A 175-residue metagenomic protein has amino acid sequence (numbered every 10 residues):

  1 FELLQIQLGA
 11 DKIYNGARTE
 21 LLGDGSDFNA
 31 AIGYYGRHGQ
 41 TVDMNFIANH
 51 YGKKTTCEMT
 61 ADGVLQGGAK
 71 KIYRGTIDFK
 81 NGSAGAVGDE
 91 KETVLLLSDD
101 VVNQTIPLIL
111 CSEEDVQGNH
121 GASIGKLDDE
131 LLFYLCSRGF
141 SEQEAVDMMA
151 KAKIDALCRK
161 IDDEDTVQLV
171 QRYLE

Functional and structural regions predicted by a protein language model:
F1-F140, A156, I161, T166-E175: Conserved beta-strand/loop scaffold segments within soluble protein domains that form the structured core and edges
